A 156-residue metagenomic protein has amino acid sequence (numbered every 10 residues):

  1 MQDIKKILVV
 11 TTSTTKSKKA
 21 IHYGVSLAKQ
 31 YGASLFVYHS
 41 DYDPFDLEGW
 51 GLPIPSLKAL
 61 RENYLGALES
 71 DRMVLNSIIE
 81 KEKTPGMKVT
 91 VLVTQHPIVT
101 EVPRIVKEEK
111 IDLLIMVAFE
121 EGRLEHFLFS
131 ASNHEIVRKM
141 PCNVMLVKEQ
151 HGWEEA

Functional and structural regions predicted by a protein language model:
M1-Q2, E80-L114, H151-A156: Structural beta-alpha unit
Q2-L57, K139: Small/aliphatic-rich secondary-structure junction motif
A20-Y23, V74, E101: Well-ordered alpha-helical segments embedded in enzymatic catalytic cores
A33-S34, M87, I111, C142: Short glycine/serine/threonine/alanine-rich loop segments
Y38, T90-T94, M145: General small-molecule cofactor/ligand-binding pocket signal
P44-F45, V99, R123, E154: Generic structural signal for helix capping and beta-alpha/helix-loop junctions
L57-M73: A short acidic, glycine-rich active-site loop that binds or catalyzes chemistry on phosphate/adenosine moieties
R104-A156: Gly/Ser-rich helix-loop-strand patches that form or flank binding pockets for ribonucleotide-derived cofactors
